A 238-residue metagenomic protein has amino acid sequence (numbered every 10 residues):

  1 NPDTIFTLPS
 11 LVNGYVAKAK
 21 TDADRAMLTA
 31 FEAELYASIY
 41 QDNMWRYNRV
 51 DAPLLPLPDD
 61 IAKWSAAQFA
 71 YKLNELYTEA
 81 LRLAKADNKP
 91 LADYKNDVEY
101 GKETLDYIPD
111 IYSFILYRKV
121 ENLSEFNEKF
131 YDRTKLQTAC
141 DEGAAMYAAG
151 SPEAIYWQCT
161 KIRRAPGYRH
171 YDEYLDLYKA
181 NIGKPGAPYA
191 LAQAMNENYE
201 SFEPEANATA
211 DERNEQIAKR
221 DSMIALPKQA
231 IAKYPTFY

Functional and structural regions predicted by a protein language model:
N1-Y238: Extracytoplasmic/secretory-pathway proteins
